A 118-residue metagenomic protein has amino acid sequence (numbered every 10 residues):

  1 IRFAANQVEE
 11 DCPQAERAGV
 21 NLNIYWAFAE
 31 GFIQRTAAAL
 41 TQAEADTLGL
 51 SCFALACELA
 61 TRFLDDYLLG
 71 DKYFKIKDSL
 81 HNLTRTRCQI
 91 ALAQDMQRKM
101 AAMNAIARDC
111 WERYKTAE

Functional and structural regions predicted by a protein language model:
I1-A39, A54-F74: Active-site activation/catalytic loop segments of kinase-like enzymes and analogous catalytic loops in related
Q14-A15, E44, R113-T116: Short charge-dense sequence patches
N21, T41-Q42, Q97-M100: General structural signal for secondary-structure boundaries
I33, G49, D78-H81: Sparse, context-dependent recognition of short Cys/His-centered cofactor- or disulfide-binding micro-motifs
A38-T41, N104: Short, structured coil/loop segments at alpha-helix boundaries
L40-C52: All-alpha amphipathic helical-bundle segments outside canonical DNA-binding/catalytic cores that form hydrophobic
E58-E118: ATP/Mg2+ or Mg2+-diphosphate-binding catalytic cores that bind nucleotide phosphates or diphosphates via glycine-rich
